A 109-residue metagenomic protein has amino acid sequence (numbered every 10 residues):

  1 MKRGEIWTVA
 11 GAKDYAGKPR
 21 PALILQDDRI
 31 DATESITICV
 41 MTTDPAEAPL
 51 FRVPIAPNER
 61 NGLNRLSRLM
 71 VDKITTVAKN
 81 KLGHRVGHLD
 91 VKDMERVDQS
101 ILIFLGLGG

Functional and structural regions predicted by a protein language model:
M1-G109: Conserved functional hotspots at enzyme active or ligand-binding sites that engage polyanionic ligands
